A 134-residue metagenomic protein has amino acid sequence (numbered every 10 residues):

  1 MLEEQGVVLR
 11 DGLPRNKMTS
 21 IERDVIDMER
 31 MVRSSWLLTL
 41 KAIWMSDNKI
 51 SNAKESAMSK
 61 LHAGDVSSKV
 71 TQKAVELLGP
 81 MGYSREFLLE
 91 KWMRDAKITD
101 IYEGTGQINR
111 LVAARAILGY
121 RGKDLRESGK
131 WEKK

Functional and structural regions predicted by a protein language model:
M1-K134: Alpha-helical interface subdomain recognition
